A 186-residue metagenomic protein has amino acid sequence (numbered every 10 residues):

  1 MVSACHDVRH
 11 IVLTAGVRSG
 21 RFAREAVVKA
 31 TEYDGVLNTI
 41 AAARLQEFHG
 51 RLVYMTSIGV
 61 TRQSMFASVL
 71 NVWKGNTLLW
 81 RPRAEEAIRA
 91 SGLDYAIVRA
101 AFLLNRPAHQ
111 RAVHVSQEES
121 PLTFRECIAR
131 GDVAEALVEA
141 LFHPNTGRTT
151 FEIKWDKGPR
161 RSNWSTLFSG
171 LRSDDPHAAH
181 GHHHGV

Functional and structural regions predicted by a protein language model:
M1-Q46, F142: NAD(P)H-binding glycine-rich loop region in Rossmannoid oxidoreductase-like domains and their noncatalytic homologs
A4, V17-S19, R44-R51, T56-G185: Oxidoreductase cofactor-interface core, primarily capturing Rossmann-like NAD(P)-dependent enzymes
